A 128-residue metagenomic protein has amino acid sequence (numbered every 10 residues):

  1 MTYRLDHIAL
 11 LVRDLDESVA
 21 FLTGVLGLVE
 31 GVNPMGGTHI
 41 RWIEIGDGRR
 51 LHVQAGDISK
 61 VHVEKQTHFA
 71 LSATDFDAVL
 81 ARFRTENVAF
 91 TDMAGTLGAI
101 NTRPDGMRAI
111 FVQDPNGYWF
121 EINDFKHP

Functional and structural regions predicted by a protein language model:
M1-D16, T67-F69, K126-P128: N-terminal beta-strand motif that seeds the catalytic metal site of vicinal oxygen chelate
T2-R4, V61-Q66, R103-P104: Short glycine-enriched loop/turn motifs at secondary-structure junctions
L10-R50: Core segments of cupin and vicinal oxygen chelate
L15, F69-N116: Vicinal oxygen chelate
I43-D47, V112-P115, F125: Active-site beta-strand termini and strand-to-loop segments that position acidic
D47-R50, K60, T74-A78: Short, charged/polar surface micro-motifs in flexible loops or helix N-caps
G56, K60-A73: Helix-adjacent hinge/juxtasegments
